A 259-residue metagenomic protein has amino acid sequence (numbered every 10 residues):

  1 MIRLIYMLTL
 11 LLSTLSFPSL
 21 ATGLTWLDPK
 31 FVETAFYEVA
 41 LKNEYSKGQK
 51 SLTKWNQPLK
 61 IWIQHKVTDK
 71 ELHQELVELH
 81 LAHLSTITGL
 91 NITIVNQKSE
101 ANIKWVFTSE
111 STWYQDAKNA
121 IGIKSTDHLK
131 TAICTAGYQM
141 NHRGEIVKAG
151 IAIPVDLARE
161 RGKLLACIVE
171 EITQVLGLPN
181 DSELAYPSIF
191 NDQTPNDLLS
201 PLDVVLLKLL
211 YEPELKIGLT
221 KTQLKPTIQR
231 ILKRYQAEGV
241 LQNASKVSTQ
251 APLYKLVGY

Functional and structural regions predicted by a protein language model:
M1-L4: Positively charged n-region of N-terminal signal peptides that target proteins for export
Y6, L10-L11: Hydrophobic helical h-region of N-terminal Sec-dependent signal peptides in bacterial secretory/periplasmic proteins
S13-P18: N-terminal signal peptide c-region/cleavage motif recognized by signal peptidases
L20-K60, V67-T68, I133-N141, A244-S245 (+1 more regions): Disordered inhibitory propeptide/activation segment of secreted metzincin zinc metalloprotease zymogens, centered on
Y45, I123-K163, P179-Y259: Metalloprotease/metallohydrolase-associated module, dominated by Zn2+-dependent proteases
L59-Q64, I151-I153: Short, aliphatic-rich beta-strand segments
H65-Q74: A short, highly charged nucleic-acid-interacting micro-segment common to nuclease and nuclease-linked defense proteins
H73-V169, Q174-V175, P179-E183: Metzincin-family zinc-dependent endopeptidase catalytic domain
